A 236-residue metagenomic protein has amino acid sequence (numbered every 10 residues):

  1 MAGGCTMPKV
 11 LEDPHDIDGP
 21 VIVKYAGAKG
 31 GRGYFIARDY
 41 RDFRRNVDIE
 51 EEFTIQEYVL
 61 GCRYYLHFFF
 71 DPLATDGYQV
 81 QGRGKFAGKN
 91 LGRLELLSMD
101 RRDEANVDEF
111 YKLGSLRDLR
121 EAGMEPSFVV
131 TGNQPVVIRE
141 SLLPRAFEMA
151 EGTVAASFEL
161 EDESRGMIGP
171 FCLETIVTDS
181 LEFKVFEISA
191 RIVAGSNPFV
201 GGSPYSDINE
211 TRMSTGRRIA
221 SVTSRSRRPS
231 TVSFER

Functional and structural regions predicted by a protein language model:
M1-R101, V136-A156: Active-site nucleotide/adenylate-binding loops and adjacent lid/helix of ATP-dependent enzymes
I22-K24, H67-F68, L181-I192: A short beta-strand motif that forms the metal-chelation/ATP-contact edge of phosphoryl-transfer active sites
A28-G30, C172, V193: Gly/Ser/Thr-rich loops at beta-strand to alpha-helix junctions that form or flank small-molecule/cofactor-binding
G31, Y64, L181, A194 (+1 more regions): Active-site-proximal flexible loops/turns
H67, E161-S180: A short glycine-rich, hydrophobically flanked beta-strand micro-motif that places a catalytic Asp/Glu for divalent metal
F68-F158, S189-A220: ATP-dependent carboxylate/phosphate-activation module, predominantly the ATP-grasp catalytic core and closely related
E95, L173-E174, L181-F186: Conserved active-site beta-strand-loop modules that form the wall/rim of enzyme catalytic pockets and either contain
R217-R236: Cysteine/selenocysteine-centered motifs that mediate thiol-based redox chemistry or coordinate metal-sulfur cofactors
